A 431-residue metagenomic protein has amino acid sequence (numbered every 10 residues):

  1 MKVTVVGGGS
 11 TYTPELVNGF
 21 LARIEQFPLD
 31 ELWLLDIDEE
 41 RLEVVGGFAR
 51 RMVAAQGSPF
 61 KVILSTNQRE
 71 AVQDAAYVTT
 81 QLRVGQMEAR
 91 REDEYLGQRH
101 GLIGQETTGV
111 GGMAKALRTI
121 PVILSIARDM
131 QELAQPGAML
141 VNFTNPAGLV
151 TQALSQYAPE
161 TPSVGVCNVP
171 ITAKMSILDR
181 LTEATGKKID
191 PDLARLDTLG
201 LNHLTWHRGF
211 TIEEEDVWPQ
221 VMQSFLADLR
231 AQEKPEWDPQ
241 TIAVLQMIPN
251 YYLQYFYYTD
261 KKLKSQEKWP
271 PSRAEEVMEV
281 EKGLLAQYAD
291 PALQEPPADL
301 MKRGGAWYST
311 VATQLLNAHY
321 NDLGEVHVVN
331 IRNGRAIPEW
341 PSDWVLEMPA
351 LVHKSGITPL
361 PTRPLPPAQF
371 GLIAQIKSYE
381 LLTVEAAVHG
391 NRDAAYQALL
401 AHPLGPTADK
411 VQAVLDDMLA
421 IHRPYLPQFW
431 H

Functional and structural regions predicted by a protein language model:
V3-P28, L32: N-terminal Rossmann-like dinucleotide-binding module
P14, M139-E213: Rossmann-fold dinucleotide-binding core
I24-F27, V53-S58, L133, A158-P159 (+1 more regions): Short helix-capping segments at alpha-helix termini
F27-R50: NAD(P)-binding Rossmann-fold cofactor-contacting core
V53-Y77, R83-Q86, I103-G112, I123-A134: A structured beta-alpha segment of the ubiquitous adenosine-cofactor-binding alpha/beta core
E88-A158: Rossmann-fold NAD(P)-binding glycine/threonine-rich loop
T185-H431: Long, compositionally biased stretches enriched for glycine and/or charged residues
